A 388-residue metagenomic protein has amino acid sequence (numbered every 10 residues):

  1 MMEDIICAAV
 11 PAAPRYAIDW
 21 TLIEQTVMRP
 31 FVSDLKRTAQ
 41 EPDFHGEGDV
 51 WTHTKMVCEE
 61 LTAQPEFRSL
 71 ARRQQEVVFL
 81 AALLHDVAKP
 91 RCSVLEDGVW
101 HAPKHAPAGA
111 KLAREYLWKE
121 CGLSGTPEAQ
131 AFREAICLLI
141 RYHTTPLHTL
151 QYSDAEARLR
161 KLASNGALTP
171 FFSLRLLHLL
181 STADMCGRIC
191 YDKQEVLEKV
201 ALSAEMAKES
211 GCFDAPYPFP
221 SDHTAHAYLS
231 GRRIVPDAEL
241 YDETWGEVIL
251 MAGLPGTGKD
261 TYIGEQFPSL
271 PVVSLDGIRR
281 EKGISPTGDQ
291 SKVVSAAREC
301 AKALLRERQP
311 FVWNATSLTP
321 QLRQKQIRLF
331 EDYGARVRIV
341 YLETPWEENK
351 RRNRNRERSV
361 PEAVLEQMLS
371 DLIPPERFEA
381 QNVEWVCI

Functional and structural regions predicted by a protein language model:
M1-L95: Acidic/His-rich, divalent-metal-binding segments that scaffold phosphate/diphosphate chemistry
P42-M56, D97-K111, T316-T319: Active-site metal-coordination segments of metallo-dependent hydrolases
T62-K199: Divalent metal-dependent catalytic cores for phosphoryl transfer on phosphate-bearing substrates
A207-E243: N-terminal pre-Walker A segment at the start of P-loop NTPase domains
E247-F267: Glycine-rich phosphate-binding P-loop
D260-F311, E347-K350: Conserved substrate/cofactor phosphate-moiety recognition/catalytic segment in nucleotide-dependent phosphotransferases
S269, W346-I388: Conserved GTP-binding G-domain of TRAFAC-class P-loop NTPases and closely related GTPase folds
Y333-R352: Conserved phosphate-donor/acceptor-positioning beta-strand/loop module used by diverse small-molecule
